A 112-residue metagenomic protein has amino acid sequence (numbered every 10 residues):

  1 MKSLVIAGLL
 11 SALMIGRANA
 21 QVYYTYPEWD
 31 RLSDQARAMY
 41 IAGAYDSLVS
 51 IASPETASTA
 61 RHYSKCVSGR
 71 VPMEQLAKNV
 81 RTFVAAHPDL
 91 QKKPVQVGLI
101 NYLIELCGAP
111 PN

Functional and structural regions predicted by a protein language model:
M1-I6: Bacterial N-terminal signal peptides that target proteins for export
A7-L13: Bacterial N-terminal signal peptides
I15-A20: Sec/Tat signal peptide C-region and signal peptidase I cleavage site
Q21-T82: Short N-proximal segments of mature Sec-exported proteins
A60-N112: Mid-chain, structured segments of secreted extracytoplasmic proteins
